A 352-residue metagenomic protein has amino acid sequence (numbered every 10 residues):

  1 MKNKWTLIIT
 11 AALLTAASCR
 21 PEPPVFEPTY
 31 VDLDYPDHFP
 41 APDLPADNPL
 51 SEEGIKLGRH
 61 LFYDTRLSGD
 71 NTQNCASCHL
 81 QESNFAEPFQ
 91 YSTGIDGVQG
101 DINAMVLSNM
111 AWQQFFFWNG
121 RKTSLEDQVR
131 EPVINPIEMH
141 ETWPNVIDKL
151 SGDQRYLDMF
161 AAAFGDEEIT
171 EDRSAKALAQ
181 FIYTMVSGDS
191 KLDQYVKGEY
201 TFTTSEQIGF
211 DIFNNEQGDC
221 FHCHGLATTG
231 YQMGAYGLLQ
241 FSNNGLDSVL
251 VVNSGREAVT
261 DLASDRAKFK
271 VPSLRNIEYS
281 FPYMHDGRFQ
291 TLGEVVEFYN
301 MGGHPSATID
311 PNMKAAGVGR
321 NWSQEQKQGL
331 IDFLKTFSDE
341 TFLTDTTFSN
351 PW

Functional and structural regions predicted by a protein language model:
N3-T10: Sec-dependent signal peptide recognition, specifically the positively charged N-region followed immediately by
A11-A12, C223: Short alpha-helix boundary/capping segments
T15-S18: C-terminal motif of bacterial Sec signal peptides marking the signal peptidase cleavage site
P21-E131, D193-F298, H304-T308, L343-W352: Short glycine/threonine-rich turn/loop motifs
N71-N74, N103, R121, T142 (+3 more regions): Generic hydrophobic, aliphatic-rich segments that mediate packing or membrane embedding
W143-A162, D166-G188, E278, R288-W352: C-terminal capping alpha-helices of c-type cytochrome domains
